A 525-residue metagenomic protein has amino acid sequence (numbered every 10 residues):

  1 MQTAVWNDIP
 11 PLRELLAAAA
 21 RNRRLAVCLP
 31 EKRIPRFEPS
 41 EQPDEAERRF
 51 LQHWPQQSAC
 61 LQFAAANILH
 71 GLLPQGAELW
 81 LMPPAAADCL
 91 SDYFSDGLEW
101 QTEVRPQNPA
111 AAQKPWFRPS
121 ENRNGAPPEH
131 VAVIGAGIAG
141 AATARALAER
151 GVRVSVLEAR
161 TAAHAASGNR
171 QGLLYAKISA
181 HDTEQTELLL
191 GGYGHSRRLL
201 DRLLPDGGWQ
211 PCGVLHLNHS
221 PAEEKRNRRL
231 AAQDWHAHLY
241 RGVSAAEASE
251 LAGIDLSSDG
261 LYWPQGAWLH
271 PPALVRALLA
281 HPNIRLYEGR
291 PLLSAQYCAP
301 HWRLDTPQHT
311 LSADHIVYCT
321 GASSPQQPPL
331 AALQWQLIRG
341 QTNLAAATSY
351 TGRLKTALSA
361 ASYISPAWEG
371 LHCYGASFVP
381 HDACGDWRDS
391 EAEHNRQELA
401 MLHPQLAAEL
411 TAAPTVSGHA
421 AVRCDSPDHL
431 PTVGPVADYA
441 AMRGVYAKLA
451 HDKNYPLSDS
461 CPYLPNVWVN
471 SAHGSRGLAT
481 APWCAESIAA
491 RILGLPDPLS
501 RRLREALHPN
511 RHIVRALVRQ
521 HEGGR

Functional and structural regions predicted by a protein language model:
M1-N108: The AdoMet/dcAdoMet-binding core of the Class I SAM-like
E149-G168: Glycine-rich FAD pyrophosphate-binding loop
G172-L251: Dinucleotide-binding Rossmann-like beta1-alpha1 core, especially the glycine-rich loop that anchors the ADP
I178, T351-Y463: Active-site lid/adjacent beta-loop-alpha segment flanking the redox-cofactor pocket in flavoenzymes
A180-H181, D206-H216, G242-A280, S377-H381 (+1 more regions): Helix-loop-beta segment of a Rossmann-like dinucleotide-binding subdomain
L261-P307, L311, H315, C319-T320 (+1 more regions): Helical element adjacent to the flavin cofactor pocket in flavoenzyme catalytic cores
H309-S359, R388-A392, L406-L410, L499: Central helical "cap/lid" subdomain
L410-R525: C-terminal catalytic lobe of FAD-dependent flavoproteins
